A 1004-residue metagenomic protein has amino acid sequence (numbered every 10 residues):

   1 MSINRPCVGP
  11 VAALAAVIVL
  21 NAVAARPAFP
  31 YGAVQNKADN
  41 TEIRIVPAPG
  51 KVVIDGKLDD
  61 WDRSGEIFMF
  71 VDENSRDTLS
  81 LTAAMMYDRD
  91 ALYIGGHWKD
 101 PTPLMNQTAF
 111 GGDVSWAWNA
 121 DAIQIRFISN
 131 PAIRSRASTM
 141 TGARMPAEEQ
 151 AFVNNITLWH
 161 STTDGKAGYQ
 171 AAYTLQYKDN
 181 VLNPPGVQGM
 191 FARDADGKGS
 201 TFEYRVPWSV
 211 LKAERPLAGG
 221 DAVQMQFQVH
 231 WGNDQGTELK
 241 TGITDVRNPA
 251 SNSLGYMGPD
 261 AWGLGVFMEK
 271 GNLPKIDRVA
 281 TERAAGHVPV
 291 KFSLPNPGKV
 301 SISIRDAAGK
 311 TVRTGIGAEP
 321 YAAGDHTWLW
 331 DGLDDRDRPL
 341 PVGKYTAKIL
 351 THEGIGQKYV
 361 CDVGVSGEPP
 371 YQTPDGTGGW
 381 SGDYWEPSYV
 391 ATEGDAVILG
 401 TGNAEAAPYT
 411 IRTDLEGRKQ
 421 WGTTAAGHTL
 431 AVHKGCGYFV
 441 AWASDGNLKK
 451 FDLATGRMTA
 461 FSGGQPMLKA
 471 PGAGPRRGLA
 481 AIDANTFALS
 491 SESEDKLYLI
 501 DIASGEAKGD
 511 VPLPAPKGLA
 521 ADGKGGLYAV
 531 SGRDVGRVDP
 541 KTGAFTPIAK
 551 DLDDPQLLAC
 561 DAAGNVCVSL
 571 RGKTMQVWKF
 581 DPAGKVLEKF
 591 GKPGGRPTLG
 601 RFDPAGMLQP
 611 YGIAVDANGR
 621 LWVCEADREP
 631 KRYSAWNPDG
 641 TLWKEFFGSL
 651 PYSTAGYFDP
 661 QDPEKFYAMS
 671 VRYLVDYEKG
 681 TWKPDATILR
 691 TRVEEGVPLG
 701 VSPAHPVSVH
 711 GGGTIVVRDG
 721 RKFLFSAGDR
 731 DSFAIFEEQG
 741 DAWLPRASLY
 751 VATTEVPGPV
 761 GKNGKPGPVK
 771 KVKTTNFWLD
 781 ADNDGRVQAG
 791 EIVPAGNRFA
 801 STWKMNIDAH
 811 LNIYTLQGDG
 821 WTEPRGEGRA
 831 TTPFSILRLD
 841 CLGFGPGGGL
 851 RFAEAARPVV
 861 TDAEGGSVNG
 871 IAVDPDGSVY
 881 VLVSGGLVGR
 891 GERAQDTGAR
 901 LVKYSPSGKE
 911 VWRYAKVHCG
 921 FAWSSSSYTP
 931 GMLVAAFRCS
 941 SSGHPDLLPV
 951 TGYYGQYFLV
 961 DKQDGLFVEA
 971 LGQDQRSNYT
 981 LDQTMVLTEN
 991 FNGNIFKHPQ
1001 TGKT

Functional and structural regions predicted by a protein language model:
R26-K275, M805: Structural preference for beta-rich elements and adjacent junctions enriched in aromatics
A280-S303: Glycine-centered coil/turn sites that cap beta-strands in beta-rich domains
T311-L340: Glycine-centered tight-turn motifs at strand-turn-strand junctions
G367-W380, T459-G472, L587-A605, F647-L650 (+5 more regions): Surface-exposed loop and turn segments in beta-propeller and other repeat-based domains that flank or scaffold
G378-V390, A426-H428, P471-L479, P516 (+13 more regions): Signature of short aromatic-glycine-proline-rich micro-motifs recurring in repeat-based ectodomains
T392-G394, V432-K434, A481-A484, A521-K524 (+8 more regions): Residue-level detector of Asp-centered blade-edge/turn motifs that repeat once per structural unit in beta-propeller
V397-G400, G437-V440, T486-L489, G526-A529 (+8 more regions): Conserved beta-propeller blade signature
G402-N403, W442-S444, E492, G532 (+7 more regions): Short loop/turn segments immediately following the C-termini of beta-strands
